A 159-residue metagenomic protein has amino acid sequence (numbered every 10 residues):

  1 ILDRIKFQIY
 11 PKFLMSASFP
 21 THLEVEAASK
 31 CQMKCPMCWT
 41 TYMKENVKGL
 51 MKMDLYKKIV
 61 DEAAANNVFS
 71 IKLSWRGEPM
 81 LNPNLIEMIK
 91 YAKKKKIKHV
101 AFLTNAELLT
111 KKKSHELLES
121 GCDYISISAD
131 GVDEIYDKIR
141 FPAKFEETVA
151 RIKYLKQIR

Functional and structural regions predicted by a protein language model:
I1-Y124, K138, P142, E146-A150: Conserved alpha-helical substructure of the radical SAM core
I127-A129: Conserved phosphate-donor/acceptor-positioning beta-strand/loop module used by diverse small-molecule
G131-E134: Flexible loop/hinge segments that line or gate small-molecule binding clefts
I152-Q157: Alpha-helix-loop-beta-strand connector modules within alpha/beta enzyme cores
